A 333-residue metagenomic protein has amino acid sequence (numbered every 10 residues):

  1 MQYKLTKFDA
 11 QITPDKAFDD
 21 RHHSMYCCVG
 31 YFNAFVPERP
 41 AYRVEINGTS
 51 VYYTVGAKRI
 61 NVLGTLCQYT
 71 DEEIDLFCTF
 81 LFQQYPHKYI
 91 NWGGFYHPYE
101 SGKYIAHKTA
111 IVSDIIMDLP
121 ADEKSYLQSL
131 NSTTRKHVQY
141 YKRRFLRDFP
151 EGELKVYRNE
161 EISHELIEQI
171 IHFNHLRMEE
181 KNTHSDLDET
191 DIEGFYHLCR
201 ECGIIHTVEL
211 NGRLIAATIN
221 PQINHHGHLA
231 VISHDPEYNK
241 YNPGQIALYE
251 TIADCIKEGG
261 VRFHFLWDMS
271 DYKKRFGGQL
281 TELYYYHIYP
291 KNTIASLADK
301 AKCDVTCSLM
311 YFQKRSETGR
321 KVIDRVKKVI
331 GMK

Functional and structural regions predicted by a protein language model:
M1-A57, G94-D114, K124-N239: A conserved beta-strand-loop-helix scaffold within acyl/acetyltransferase catalytic domains
N47-A110, N224-E282, H287-I288: Acyl-donor binding region in acyl/amide transferases
C67-Y69, M117-P120, R158-N159: Short beta-strand-to-loop capping motifs
E73, F77, I111, T134-Y141 (+7 more regions): Alpha-helical structural motif
F80, D118, H137, Y141-R144 (+9 more regions): Residues that form generic nucleotide/phosphate-binding pockets
S101-S125, S129, E258-K327, K333: Active-site/acyl-donor-binding loops of N-acyltransferases
S113-D118, Q139-R143, M178-N182, I232-S233 (+4 more regions): Glycine-rich loops and low-complexity Gly/Arg-rich segments that provide flexible linkers or classic glycine-based
K136-R143, N159-S163, E201-G203, D254 (+3 more regions): A general structural signal for short secondary-structure boundary/capping elements
